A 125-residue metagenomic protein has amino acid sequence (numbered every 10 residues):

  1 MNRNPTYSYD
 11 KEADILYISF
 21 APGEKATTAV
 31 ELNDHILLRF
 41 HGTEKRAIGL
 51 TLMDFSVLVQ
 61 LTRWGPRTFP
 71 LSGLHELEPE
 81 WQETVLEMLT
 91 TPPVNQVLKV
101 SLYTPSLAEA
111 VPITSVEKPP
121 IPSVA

Functional and structural regions predicted by a protein language model:
M1-H35, V57-W64, F69-A125: Intrinsically disordered terminal and processing segments
D34-F55: Active-site and channel-lining beta-strand-loop segments that bind or position nucleotide-derived/phosphorylated
